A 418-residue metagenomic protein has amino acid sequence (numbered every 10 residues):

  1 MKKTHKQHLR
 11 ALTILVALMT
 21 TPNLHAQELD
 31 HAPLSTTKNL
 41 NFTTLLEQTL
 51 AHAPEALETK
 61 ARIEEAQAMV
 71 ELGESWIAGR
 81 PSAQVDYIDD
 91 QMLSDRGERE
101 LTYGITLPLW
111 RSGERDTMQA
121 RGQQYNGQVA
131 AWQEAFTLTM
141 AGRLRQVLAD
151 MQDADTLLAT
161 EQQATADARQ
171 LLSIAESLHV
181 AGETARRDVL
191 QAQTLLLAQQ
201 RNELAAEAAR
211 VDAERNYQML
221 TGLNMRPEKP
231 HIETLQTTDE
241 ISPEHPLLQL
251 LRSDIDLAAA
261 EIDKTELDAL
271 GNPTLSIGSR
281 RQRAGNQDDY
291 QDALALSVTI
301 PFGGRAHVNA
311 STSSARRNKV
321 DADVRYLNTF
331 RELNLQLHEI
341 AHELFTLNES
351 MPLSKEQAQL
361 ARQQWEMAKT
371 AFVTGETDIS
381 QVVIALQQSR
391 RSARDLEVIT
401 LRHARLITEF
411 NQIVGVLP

Functional and structural regions predicted by a protein language model:
K2-K3, Q7, E28, L34 (+5 more regions): Periplasmic alpha-helical coiled-coil/stalk elements that build and connect Gram-negative outer-membrane
K6-I14: Sec-dependent signal peptide recognition, specifically the positively charged N-region followed immediately by
T21-P22: N-terminal signal peptide c-region/cleavage motif recognized by signal peptidases
A26-A78, S82, L109, T117 (+9 more regions): Bacterial Sec-pathway N-terminal export signals of envelope proteins
N41, G79-F136, S253-D256, D268-T329: Small/polar-residue-enriched beta-strand and adjacent coil segments characteristic of outer-membrane beta-barrel
L46, E58-G73, F136, M140-L172 (+5 more regions): Amphipathic alpha-helical coiled-coil segments
Q119-Q123, R186-L195, S313-R316, I379-Q388: Short, charged, amphipathic alpha-helical segments
